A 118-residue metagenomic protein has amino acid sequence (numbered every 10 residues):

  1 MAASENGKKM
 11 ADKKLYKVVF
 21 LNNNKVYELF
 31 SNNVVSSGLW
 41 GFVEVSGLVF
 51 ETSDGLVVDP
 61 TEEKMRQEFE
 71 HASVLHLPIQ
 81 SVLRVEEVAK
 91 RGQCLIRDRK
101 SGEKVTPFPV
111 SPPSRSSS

Functional and structural regions predicted by a protein language model:
M1-S118: Eukaryotic intrinsically disordered, low-complexity regulatory linkers and tails enriched in Ser/Thr/Pro
